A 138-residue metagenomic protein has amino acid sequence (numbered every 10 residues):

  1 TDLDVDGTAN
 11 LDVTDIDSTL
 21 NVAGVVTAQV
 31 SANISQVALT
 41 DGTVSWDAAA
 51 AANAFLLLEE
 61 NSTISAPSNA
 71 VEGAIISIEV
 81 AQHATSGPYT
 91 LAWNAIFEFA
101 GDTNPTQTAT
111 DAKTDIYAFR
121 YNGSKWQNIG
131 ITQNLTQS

Functional and structural regions predicted by a protein language model:
T1-N53: Intrinsic low-complexity, repeat-rich intrinsically disordered segments enriched in small/flexible residues
L57-S138: Acidic, glycine/polar-enriched metal-coordinating patches/loops that mediate binding to polyanionic ligands
